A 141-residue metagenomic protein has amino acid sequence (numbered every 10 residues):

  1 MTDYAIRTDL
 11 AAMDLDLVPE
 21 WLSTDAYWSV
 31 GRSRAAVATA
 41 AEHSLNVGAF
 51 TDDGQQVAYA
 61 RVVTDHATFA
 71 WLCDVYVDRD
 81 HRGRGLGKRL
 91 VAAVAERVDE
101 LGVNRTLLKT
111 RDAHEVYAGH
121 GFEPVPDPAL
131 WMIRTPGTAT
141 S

Functional and structural regions predicted by a protein language model:
M1-R32, F50, S141: Short amphipathic alpha-helix that is part of the acyltransferase structural core
A35-D53, A58-Y76: A conserved beta-strand-loop-helix scaffold within acyl/acetyltransferase catalytic domains
T51-G54, D80-H81, T135-T138: Short loop segments at secondary-structure junctions
H81-L90: Conserved acetyl-CoA pyrophosphate-binding loop and the N-cap/start of the following alpha-helix in GNAT-like
K88, E100-T106, T110-P136: Conserved active-site alpha-helix within GNAT-family acetyltransferase domains
A93: Active-site signature of alpha/beta-hydrolase-fold catalytic machinery across serine- and Asp/Cys-nucleophile hydrolases
R97: Short alpha-helical functional segments enriched in proximate histidine and acidic residues
